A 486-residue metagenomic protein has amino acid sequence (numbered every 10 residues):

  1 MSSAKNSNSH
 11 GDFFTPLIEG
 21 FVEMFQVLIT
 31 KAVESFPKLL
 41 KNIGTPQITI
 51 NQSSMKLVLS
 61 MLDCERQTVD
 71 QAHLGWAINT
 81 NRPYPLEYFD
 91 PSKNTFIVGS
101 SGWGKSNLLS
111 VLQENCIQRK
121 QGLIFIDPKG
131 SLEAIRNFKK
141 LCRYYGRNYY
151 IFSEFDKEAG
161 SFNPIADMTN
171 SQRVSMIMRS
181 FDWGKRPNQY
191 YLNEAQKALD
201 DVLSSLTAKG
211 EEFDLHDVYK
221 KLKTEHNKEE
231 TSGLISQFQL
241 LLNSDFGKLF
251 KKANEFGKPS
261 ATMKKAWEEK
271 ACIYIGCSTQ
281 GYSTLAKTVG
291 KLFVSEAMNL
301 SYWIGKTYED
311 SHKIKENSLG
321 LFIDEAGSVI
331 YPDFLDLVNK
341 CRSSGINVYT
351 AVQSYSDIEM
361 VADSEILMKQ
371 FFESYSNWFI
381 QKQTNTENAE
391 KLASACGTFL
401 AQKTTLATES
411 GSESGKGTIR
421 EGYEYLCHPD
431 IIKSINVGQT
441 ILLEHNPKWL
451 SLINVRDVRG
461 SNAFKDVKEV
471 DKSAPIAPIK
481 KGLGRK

Functional and structural regions predicted by a protein language model:
M1-I43, F399-E421, L483-R485: Glycine- and small hydrophobic-rich membrane-insertion segments that are intrinsically disordered in solution
F13, L17, F21-M24, L28 (+8 more regions): Short acidic-hydrophobic sequence patches enriched in Asp/Glu that either
L17, L28-R82, L86-I346, D430-L452 (+1 more regions): P-loop NTPase motor domains
A166-S171, V338-K340, S344, A351-I441: Conserved ATP-driven motor cores of ASCE-family P-loop NTPases powering translocation/secretion/packaging/pilus
